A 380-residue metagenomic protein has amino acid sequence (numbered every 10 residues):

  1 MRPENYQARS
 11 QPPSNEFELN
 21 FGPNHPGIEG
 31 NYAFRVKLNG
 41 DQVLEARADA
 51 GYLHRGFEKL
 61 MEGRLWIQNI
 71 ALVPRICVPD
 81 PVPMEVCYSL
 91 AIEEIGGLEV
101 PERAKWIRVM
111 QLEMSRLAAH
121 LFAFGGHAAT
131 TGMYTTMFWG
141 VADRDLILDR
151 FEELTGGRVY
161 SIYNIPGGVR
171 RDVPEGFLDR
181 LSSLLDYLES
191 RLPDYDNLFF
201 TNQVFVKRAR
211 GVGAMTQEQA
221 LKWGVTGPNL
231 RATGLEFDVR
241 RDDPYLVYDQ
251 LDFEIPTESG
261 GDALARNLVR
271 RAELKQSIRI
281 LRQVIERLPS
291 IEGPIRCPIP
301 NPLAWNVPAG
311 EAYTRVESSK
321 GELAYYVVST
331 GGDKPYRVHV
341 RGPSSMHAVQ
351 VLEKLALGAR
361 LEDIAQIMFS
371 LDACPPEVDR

Functional and structural regions predicted by a protein language model:
M1-R380: Active-site bordering "gate/hinge" segments that shape substrate access to catalytic or cofactor-binding pockets
